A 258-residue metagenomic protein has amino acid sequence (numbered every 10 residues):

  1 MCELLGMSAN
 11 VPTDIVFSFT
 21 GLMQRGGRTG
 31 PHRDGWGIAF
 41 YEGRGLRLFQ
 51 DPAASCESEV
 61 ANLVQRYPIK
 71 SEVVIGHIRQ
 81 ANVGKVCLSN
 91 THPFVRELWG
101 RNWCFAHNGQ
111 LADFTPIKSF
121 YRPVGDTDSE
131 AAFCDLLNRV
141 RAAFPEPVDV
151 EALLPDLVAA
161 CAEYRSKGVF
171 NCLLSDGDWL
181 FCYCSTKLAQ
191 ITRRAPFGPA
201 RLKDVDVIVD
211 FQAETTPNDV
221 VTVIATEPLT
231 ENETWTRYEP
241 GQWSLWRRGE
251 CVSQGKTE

Functional and structural regions predicted by a protein language model:
M1-E59, A200, G241-W243, G249-E258: Extreme N-terminus nucleophile/cap motif
C2, W103-D113: Conserved beta-strand-loop-short alpha-helix elements that form and flank the Mn2+/Mg2+-coordinating active site
I38, G109, A132: Residue-level signal for inorganic ion chemistry
P52-V64, I78-G100, I117-S119: Short acidic (Asp/Glu) patches
V73, E146-T186: Catalytic core of PPM/PP2C metal-dependent serine/threonine phosphatase domains
D113-T115, F120-A143: Glycine-rich phosphate-binding loop plus the immediately following alpha-helix
D128, T186-V209: Gly/Ser/Thr-rich active-site loops/lids in small-molecule metabolic enzymes that frequently grip phosphoryl groups
P199-Q242: A conserved acidic, glycine/proline-rich C-terminal tail/linker
